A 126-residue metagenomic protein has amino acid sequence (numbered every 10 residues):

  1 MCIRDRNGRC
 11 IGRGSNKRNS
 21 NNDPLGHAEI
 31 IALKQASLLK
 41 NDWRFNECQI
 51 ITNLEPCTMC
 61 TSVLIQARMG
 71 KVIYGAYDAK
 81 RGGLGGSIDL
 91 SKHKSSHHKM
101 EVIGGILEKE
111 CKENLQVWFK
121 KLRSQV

Functional and structural regions predicted by a protein language model:
M1-D5: Conserved small/polar residues in nucleotide/adenosyl-binding loops
S20-I31: A short, polar/charged loop-to-alpha-helix boundary motif
K34: A cross-family signal for key residues in well-ordered alpha-helices that form functional helical elements
D42-L54: Immediate flanking context of iron-sulfur cluster ligation sites
W43, P56-V126: Zinc-dependent deaminase
